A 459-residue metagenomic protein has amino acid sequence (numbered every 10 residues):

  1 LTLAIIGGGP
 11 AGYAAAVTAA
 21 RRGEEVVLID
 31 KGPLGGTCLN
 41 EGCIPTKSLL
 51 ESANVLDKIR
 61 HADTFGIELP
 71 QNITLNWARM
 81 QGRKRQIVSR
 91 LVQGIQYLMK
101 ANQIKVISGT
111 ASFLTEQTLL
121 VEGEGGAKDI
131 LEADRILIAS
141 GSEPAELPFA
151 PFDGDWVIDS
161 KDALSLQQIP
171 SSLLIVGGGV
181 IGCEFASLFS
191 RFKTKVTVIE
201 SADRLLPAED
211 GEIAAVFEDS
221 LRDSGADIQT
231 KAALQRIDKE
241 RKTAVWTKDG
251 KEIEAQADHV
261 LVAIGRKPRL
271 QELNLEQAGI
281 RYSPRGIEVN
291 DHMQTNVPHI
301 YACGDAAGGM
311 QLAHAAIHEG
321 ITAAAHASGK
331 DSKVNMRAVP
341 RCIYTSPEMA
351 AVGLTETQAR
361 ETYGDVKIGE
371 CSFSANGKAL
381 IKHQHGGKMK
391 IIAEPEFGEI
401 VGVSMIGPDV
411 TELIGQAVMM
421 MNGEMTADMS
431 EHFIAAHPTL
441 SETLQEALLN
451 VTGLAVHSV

Functional and structural regions predicted by a protein language model:
L1, G126-R135, G250-H259, N296: Core beta-strand elements of the Rossmann-like FAD/NAD(P) dinucleotide-binding domain in flavoenzyme oxidoreductases
L1-A11, I169-G179: Beta1/beta-strand and adjacent pyrophosphate-binding region of the FAD-binding site in flavoprotein oxidoreductases
A4-A11, V17-G32, I44, S48-V55 (+3 more regions): Flexible, glycine-rich terminal cap/loop adjacent to redox cofactors in electron-transfer oxidoreductases
I6, A111, L131-G141, V176 (+2 more regions): Short hydrophobic core segments
P10-A15, T37, V157, G182-F185 (+1 more regions): Short glycine/serine/threonine-rich phosphate/pyrophosphate-binding segments that cradle anionic phosphate groups
A16, A20, A186, S190-R191: Gly/Ala-rich phosphate-binding loop of Rossmann-like dinucleotide-binding domains, activating on the conserved
V17-E24, I29-I169, T197, A202-L206 (+5 more regions): Glycine-rich flavin
D153-P170, E254-H326, M420: FAD-site-proximal beta/loop scaffold in flavoenzymes
